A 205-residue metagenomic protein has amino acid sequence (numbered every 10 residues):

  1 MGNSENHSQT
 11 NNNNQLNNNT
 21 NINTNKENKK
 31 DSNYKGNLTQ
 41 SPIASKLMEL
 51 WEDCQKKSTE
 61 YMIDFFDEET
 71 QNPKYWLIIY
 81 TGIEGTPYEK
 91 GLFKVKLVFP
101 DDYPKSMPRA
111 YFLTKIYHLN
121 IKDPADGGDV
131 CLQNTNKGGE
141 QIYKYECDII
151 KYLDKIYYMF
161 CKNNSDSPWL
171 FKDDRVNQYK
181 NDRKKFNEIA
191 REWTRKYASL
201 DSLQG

Functional and structural regions predicted by a protein language model:
G2, W51-G91: N-terminal onset of structured domains
G2-Q9, N23-A44, C54, M107-G205: Domain-scale recognition of soluble eukaryotic interaction modules
N11-N13: Ubiquitin/ubiquitin-like proteostasis machinery centered on ERAD and p97/Cdc48
E89-K90, K105-R109: Short, hydrophobic/aromatic beta-strand segments
V98-P104: Proline-anchored loop/turn motifs at beta-strand termini and strand-loop-strand connectors
